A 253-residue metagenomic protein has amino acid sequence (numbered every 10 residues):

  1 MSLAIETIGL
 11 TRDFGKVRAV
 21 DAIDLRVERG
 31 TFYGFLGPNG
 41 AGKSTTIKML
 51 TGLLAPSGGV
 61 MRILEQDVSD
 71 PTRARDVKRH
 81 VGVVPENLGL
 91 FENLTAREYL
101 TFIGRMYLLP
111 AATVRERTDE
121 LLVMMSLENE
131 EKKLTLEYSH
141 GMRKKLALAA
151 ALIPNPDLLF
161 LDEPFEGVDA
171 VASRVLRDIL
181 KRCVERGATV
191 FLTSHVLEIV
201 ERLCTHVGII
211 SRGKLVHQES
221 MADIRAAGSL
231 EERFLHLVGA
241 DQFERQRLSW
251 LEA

Functional and structural regions predicted by a protein language model:
T51: Helix-to-loop junction immediately C-terminal to a conserved catalytic motif
G59-D70, D76-V77: Conserved ABC transporter NBD signature motif
T101, R105, A112-E130: Conserved ABC ATPase "signature" region
L159-E163: Catalytic Walker B motif of ABC-type/P-loop ATPase nucleotide-binding domains
S173-R186: Helical segment within the ABC ATPase nucleotide-binding domain
Q218-E219: ABC ATPase "signature
